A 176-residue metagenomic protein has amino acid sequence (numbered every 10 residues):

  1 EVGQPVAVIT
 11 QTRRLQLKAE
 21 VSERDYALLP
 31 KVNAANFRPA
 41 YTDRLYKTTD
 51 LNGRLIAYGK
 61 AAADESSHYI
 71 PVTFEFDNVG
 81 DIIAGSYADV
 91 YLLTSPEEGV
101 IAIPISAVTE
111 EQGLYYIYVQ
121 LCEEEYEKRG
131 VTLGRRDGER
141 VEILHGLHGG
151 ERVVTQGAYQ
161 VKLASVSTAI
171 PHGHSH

Functional and structural regions predicted by a protein language model:
E1, H68-I82, G146-E151: Short solvent-exposed strand/turn elements
E1-D25, I83-D89: Surface-exposed patches in structured soluble domains
P5-V8, K31-R44, I82-E98, E151-Q156: A short, hydrophobic beta-strand micro-motif
V8-Q11, L17-K18, R54-D64, I117-R136: Short beta-strand-turn/beta-hairpin segments enriched in glycine/proline and small hydrophobics that form edge-strand
R14, S22-V72, E110-Y116: Beta-strand/loop subdomains of soluble extracytoplasmic proteins
E20-R24, F74-G80, S106, L121-C122 (+1 more regions): A structural micro-motif recognizing beta-strand termini and the immediately following turn/loop segments
G99-A107: Sequence-composition feature that favors extended, apolar/low-complexity stretches
Y115-H176: Short alpha-helical boundary/capping segments at helix-coil junctions
